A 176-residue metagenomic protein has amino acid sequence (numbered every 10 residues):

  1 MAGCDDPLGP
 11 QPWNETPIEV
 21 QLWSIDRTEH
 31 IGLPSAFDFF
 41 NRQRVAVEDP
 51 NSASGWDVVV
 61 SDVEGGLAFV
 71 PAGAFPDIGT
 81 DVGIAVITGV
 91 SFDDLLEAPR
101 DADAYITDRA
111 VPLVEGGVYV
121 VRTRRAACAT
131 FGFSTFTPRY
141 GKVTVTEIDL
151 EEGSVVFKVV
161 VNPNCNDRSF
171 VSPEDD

Functional and structural regions predicted by a protein language model:
C4-D176: Surface-exposed, beta-sheet-biased, low-hydrophobicity segments with strongly acidic/polar composition
